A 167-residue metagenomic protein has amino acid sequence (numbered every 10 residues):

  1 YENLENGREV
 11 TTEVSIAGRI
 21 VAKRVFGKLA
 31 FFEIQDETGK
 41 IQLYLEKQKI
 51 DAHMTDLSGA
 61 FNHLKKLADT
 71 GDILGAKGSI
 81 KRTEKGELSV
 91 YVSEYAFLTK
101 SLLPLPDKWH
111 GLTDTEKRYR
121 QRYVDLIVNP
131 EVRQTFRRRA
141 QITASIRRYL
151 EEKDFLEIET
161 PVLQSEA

Functional and structural regions predicted by a protein language model:
Y1-A167: Class II aminoacyl-tRNA synthetase catalytic cores and aaRS-like
